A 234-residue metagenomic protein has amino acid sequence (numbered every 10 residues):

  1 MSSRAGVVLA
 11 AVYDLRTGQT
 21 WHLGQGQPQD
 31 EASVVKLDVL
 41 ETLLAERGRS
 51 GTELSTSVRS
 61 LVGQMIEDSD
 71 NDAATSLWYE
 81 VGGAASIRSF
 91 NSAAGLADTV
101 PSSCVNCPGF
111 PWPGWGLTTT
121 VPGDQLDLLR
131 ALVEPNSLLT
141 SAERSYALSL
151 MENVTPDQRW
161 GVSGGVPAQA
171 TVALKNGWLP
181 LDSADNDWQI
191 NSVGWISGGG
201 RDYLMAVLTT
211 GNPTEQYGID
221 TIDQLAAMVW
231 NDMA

Functional and structural regions predicted by a protein language model:
M1-Q27, M228-D232: Beta-lactamase-like hydrolase cores
R4, N136-V154, D185-A234: Structured C-terminal helix/loop/strand segments within mature extracytoplasmic catalytic/sensor domains
Y13-L15, I66-D70, L77-V81, G95 (+4 more regions): Active-site-proximal beta-strand/loop segments in catalytic clefts of secreted hydrolases
G18, P28-T52, M65, M205: Active-site SXXK
H22-D30, G48-T52, S60-Q64, D72-E80 (+3 more regions): Second-shell loop/turn segments in exported
E41-R49, D127-E134, A227, N231: Short glycine/serine- and small hydrophobic-enriched flexible loop segments
Y79-N136: Mid-domain, small-residue-enriched loop/turn segments at the edges of structured enzyme/sensor domains
R130-W178: Conserved active-site loop region of the serine DD-peptidase/beta-lactamase
